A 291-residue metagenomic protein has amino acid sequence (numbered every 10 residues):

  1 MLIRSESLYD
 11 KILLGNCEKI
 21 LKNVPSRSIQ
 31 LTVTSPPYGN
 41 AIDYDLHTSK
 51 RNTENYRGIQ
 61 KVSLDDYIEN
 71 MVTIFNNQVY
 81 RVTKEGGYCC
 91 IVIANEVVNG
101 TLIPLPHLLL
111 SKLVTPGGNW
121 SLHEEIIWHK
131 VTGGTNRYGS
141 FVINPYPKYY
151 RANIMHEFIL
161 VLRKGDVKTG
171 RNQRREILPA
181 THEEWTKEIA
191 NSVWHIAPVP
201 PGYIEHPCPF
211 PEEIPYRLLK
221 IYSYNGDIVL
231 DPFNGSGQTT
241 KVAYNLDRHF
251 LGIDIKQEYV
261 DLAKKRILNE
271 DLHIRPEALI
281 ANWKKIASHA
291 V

Functional and structural regions predicted by a protein language model:
M1-L262, V291: Core catalytic lobe of class I
M1-L8, K264-L279: Short, conserved SAM-binding/catalytic segment of Class I S-adenosyl-L-methionine-dependent methyltransferases
L14-K19, L279-A287: Conserved SAM/SAH-binding loop
N172-I177, I274-K284: Short, flexible loop/turn segments with low-complexity composition
